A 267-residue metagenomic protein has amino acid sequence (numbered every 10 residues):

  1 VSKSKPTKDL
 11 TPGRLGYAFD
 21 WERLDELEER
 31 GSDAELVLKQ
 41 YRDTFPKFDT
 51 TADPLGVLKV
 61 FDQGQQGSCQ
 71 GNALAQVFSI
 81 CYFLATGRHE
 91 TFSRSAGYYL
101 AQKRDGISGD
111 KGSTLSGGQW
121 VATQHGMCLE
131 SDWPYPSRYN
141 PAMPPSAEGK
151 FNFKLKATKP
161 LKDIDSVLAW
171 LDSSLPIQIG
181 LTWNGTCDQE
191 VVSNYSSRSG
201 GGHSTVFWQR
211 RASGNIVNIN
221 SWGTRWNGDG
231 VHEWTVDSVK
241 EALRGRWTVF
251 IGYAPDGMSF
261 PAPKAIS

Functional and structural regions predicted by a protein language model:
V1-G67, G71-E90, D110-W120, Q124-E130 (+3 more regions): Structured alpha-helical subdomains that flank or immediately precede key functional sites
S2-S4, K8, A75-S79, K103-S267: Predominantly the structural core of cysteine protease catalytic domains
H89-D105: Acidic helix-start/capping segments at beta-turn-to-alpha-helix junctions
